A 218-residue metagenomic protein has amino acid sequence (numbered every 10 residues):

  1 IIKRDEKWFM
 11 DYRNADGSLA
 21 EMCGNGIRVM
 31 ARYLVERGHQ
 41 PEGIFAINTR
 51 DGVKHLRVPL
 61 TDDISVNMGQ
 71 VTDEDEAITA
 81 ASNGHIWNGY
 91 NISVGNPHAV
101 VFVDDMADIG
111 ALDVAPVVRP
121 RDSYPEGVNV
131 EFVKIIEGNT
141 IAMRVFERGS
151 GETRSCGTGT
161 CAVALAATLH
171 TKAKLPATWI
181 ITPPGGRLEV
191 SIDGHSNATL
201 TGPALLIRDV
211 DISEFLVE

Functional and structural regions predicted by a protein language model:
I1-M22, I27-S155, A164-E218: Active-site proximal loop and beta-alpha junction motif in alpha/beta enzyme cores
